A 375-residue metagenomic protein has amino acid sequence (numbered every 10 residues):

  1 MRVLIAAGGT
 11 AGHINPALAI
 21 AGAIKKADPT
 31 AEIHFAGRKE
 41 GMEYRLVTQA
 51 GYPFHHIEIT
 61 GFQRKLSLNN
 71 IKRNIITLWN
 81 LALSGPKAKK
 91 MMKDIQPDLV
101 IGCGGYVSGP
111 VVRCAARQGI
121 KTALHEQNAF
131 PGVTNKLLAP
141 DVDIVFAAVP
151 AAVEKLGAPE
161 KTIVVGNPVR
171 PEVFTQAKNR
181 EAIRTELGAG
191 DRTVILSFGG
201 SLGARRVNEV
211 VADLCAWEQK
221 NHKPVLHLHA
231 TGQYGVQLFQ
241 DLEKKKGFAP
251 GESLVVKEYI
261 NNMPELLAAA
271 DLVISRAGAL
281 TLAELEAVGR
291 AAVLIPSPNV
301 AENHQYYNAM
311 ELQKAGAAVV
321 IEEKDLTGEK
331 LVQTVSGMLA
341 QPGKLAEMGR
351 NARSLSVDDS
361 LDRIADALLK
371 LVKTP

Functional and structural regions predicted by a protein language model:
V3-T10, T30-L83, V165, G199 (+2 more regions): Conserved nucleotide-sugar phosphate-binding/catalytic loop shared by glycosyltransferases and other
H34, M42, P53, A116-K178: Active-site-proximal region of nucleotide-activated glycan assembly enzymes, centered on histidine/acidic-rich loops
L46, K65, K178-E181, T185 (+4 more regions): Donor-nucleotide binding loops and adjacent catalytic segments primarily of GT-B fold Leloir glycosyltransferases
K87-V100, V107-A123, K136, P140-D141: Glycosyltransferases and closely related glycan-assembly transferases that use nucleotide-activated donors
P97-L99, P264, A268-A283, R290-A291: Acidic donor-binding loop of glycosyltransferase active sites
Q118, A268-A270, E286-P296, A315: Conserved donor-binding/catalytic loop of nucleotide-activated donor transferases
K344-D358: A short, well-ordered alpha-helix in the C-terminal region of glycosyltransferases
V357-P375: C-terminal alpha-helical cap of glycosyltransferases
